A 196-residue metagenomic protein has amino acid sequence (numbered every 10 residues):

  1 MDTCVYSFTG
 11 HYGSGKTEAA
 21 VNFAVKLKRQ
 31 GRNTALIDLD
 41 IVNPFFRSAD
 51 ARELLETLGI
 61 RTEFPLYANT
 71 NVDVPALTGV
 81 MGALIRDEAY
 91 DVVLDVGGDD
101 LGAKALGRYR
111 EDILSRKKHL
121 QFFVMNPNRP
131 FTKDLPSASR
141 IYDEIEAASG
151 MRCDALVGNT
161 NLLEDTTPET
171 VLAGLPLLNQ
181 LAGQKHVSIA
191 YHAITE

Functional and structural regions predicted by a protein language model:
F8: Hydrophobic anchor at the beta1->P-loop junction of P-loop NTPases
G13: Walker A (P-loop) phosphate-binding loop of P-loop NTPases
K16: Conserved lysine of the Walker
A19, F23: Hydrophobic positions on the alpha1 helix immediately C-terminal to the Walker A/P-loop
K26-V80: N-terminal phosphate/diphosphate-binding loop that engages ATP/GTP or pyrophosphate donors across diverse enzyme folds
P65-T70, Y90-A105: Switch II (G3) loop of P-loop NTPases
E88-V92, H119-L120: Loop/turn-to-beta-strand initiation segments
L101-E196: Conserved catalytic-core segment of NTP-binding enzymes
